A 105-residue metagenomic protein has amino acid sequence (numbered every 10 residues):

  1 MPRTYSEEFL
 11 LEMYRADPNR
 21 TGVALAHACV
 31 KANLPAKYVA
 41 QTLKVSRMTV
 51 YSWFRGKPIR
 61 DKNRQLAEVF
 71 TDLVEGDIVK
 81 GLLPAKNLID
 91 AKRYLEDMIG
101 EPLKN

Functional and structural regions predicted by a protein language model:
P2, I78-N105: Short, charged recognition helix plus adjacent turn of helix-turn-helix-like nucleic-acid-binding domains
P2-A32: A short, Lys/Arg-rich alpha-helix, primarily the initiator
A28, V69, L73, D90-M98: Charge-rich, solvent-exposed alpha-helical interaction surfaces
N33-L34, Y51: N-terminal interaction modules that seed assembly of large macromolecular complexes
Y38-A40: Short alpha-helical "recognition helix" segments of helix-turn-helix
K44-R60: Recognition helix of helix-turn-helix/homeodomain-like DNA-binding domains that insert into the DNA major groove
K62-K80: DNA major-groove recognition helix of helix-turn-helix/homeodomain DNA-binding modules
